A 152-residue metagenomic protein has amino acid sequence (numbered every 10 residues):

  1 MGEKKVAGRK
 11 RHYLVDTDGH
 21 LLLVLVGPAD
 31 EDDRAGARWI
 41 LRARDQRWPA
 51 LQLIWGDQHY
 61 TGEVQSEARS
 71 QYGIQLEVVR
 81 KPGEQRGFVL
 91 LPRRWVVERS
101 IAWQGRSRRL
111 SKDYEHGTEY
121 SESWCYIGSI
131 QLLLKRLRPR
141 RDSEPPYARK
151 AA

Functional and structural regions predicted by a protein language model:
M1-Y72, E77-K81, G128-S129, E144 (+1 more regions): Polybasic low-complexity intrinsically disordered regions
S66, Y72-G73, G87-A152: Basic, amphipathic alpha-helical segments enriched in Lys/Arg and hydrophobic/aromatic residues
